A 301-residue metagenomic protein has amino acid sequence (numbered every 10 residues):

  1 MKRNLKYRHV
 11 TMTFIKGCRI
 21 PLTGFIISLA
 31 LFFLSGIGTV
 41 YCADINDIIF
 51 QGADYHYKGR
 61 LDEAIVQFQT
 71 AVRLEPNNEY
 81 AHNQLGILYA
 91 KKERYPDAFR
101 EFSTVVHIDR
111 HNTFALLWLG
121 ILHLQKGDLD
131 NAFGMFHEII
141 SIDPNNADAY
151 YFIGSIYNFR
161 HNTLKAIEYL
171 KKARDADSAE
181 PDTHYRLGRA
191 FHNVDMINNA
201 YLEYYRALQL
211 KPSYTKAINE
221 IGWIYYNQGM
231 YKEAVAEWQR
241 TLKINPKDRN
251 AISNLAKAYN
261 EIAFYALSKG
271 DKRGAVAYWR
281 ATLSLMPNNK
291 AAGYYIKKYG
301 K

Functional and structural regions predicted by a protein language model:
P21-G36: Bacterial N-terminal signal peptides
G38-E75, E79-N83: N-terminal leader/linker segments that initiate helical-solenoid repeat arrays
D44-N46, E79-Y80, T113-F114, A147-D148 (+5 more regions): Helix-start (N-cap) detector for alpha-helical repeat units in TPR-like alpha-solenoids, especially tetratricopeptide
I45-N46, N250-K301: Terminal, low-structured helical/coil segments at or just beyond the last alpha-helical repeat
Y57-T70, K92-T104, Q125-E138, F159-K172 (+3 more regions): Structural signature of tandem alpha-helical TPR/SEL1-like repeats, specifically the intra-repeat loop/turn
